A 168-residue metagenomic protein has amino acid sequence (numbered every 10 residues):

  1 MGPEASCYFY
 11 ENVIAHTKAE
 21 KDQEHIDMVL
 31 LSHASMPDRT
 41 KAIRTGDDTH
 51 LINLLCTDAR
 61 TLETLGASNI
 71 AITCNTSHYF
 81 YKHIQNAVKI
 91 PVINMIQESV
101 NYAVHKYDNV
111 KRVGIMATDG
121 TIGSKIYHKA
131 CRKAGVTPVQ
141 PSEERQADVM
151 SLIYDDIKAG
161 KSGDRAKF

Functional and structural regions predicted by a protein language model:
M1-F168: Non-catalytic structural scaffold of enzyme domains
